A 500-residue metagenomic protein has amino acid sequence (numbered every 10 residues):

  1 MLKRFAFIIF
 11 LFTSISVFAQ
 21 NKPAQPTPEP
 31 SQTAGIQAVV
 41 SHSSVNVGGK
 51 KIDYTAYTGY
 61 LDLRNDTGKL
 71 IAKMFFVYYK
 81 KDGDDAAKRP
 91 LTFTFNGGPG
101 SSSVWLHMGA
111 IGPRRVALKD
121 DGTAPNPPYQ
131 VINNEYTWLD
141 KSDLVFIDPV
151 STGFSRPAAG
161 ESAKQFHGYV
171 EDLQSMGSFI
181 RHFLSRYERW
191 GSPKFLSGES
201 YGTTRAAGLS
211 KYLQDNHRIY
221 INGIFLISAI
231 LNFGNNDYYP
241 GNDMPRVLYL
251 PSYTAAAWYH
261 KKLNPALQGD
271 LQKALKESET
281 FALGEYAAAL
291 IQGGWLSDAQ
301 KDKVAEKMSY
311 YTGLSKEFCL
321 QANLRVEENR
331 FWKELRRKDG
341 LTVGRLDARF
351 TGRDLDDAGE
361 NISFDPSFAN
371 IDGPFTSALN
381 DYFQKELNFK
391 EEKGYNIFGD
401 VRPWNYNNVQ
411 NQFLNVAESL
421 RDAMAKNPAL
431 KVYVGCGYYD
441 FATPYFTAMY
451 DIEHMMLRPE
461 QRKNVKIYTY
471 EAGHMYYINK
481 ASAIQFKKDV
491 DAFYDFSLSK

Functional and structural regions predicted by a protein language model:
N21-T27, G68-Q165, E453: N-terminal cap/lid subdomain of alpha/beta-hydrolase-fold enzymes
G35-G83: N-terminal cap/lid segment of alpha/beta-hydrolase-fold proteins
P113-A117, Q214-S309: A catalytic-pocket lid/entrance helix-loop region that shapes and gates access to the active site across common
L139, P149, F166-L184: Alpha/beta-hydrolase active-site loop
R189-Y201: Alpha/beta-hydrolase fold nucleophile elbow
G293-T443: Alpha/beta-hydrolase fold catalytic core
L430, P444-H454: Short alpha-helix in the alpha/beta-hydrolase fold that links the catalytic acid
E471-S482: Catalytic histidine-centered segment of alpha/beta-hydrolase-like enzymes
